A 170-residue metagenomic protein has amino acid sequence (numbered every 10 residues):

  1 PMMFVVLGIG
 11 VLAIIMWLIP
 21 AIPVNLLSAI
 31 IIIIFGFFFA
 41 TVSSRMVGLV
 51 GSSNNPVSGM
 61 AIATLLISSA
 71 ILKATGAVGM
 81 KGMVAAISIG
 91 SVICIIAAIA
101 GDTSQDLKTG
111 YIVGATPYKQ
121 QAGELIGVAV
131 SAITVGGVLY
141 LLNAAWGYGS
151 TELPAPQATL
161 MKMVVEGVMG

Functional and structural regions predicted by a protein language model:
P1-G48, S53-L107, I112-G170: Transmembrane helical cores of multi-pass ion-transport proteins
